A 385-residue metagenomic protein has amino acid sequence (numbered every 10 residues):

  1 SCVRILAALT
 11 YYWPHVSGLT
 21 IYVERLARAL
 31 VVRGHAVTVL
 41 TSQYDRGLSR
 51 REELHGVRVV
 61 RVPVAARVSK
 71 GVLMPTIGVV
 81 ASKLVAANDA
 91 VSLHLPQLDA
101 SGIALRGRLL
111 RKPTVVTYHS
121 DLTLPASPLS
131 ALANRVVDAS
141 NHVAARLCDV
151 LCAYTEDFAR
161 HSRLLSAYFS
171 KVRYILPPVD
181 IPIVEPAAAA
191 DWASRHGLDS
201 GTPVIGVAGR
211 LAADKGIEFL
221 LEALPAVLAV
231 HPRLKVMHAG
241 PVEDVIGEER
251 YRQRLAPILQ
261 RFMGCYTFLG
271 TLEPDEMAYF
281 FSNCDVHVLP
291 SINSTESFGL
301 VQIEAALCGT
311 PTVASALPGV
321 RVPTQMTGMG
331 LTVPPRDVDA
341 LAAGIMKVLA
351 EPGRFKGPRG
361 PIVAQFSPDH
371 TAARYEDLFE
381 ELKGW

Functional and structural regions predicted by a protein language model:
D45, V179, K235-Q253: Glycosyltransferase donor-sugar binding loop
G47, G78, V91-Y118, L122-T123: An aromatic- and histidine-rich active-site surface loop
R51, V184-L198, R254: A short helix/loop element that forms part of the nucleotide-sugar donor recognition site in Leloir-type
D89, S282-S297, T310: Acidic donor-binding loop of glycosyltransferase active sites
H142-V184, A189: A short, active-site helix/loop in glycosyltransferases that binds the activated sugar's phosphate group
C152, V179, L198-K215, L221-L224 (+1 more regions): Conserved donor-binding/catalytic core segment of Leloir-type glycosyltransferases
G240, E249-D275: Nucleotide-activated donor-binding/catalytic signature segment of Leloir-type glycosyltransferases, i.e., the conserved
M326-V338, M346-P352: Conserved acidic donor-binding segment of nucleotide-sugar-dependent glycosyltransferases
